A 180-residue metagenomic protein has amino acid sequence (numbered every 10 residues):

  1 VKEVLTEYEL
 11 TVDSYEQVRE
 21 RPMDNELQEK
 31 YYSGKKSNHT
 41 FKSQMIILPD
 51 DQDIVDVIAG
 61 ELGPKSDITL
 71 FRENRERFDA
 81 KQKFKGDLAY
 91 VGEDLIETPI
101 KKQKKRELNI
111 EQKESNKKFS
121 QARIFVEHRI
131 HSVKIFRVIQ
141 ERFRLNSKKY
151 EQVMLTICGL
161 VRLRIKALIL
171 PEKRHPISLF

Functional and structural regions predicted by a protein language model:
V1-F180: Short, well-ordered secondary-structure "scaffold" segments embedded in the functional core of diverse domains
